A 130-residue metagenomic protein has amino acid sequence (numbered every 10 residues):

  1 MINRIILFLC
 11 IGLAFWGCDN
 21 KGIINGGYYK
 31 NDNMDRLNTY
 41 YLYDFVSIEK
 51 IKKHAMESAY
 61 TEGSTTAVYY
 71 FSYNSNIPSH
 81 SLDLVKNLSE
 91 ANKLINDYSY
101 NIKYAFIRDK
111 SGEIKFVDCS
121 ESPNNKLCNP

Functional and structural regions predicted by a protein language model:
I2-F8: Sec-dependent signal peptide recognition, specifically the positively charged N-region followed immediately by
I11-G12: Gram-negative bacterial Sec-dependent N-terminal signal peptides
F15-G17: C-terminal motif of bacterial Sec signal peptides marking the signal peptidase cleavage site
D19-K21: Bacterial signal peptide processing site
I23-Y28, I102-A105: Short glycine-aromatic motifs
N25-N38: Short, surface-exposed polybasic-aromatic patches that bind anionic ligands, especially phosphate groups
R36, Y40-N101: Mature extracytoplasmic domains of secretory-pathway proteins
K93-P130: C-terminal partner/receptor-binding element of secreted or periplasmic proteins
